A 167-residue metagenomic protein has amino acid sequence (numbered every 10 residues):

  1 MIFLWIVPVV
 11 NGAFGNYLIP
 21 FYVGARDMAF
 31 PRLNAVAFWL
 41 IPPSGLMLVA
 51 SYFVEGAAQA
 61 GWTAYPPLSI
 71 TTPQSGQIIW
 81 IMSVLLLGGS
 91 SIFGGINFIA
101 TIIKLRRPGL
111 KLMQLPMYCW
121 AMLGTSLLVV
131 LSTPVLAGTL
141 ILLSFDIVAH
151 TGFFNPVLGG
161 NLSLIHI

Functional and structural regions predicted by a protein language model:
F3, P8, W39-E55, S75-G94 (+1 more regions): Helix-loop-helix module between adjacent transmembrane segments
V9-A37, V49-Q74, F93-A121, T139-S163: Membrane-interfacial helix termini and the short, flexible loops that connect transmembrane helices in multi-pass
I165-I167: Conserved small/polar residues in nucleotide/adenosyl-binding loops
